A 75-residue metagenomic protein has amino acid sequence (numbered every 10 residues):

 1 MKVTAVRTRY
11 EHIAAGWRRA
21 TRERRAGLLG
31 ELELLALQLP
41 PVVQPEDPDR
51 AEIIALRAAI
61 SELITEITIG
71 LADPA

Functional and structural regions predicted by a protein language model:
M1-E33: N-terminal acidic leader/helix
R7, L29-A36, R57, S61-I64: Generic structural concept
Y10, A36-L39, G70: Small side chains
A15-A26, P40-A51, A72-A75: Charged, low-complexity interaction regions
D49-A75: Amphipathic alpha-helical binding modules
